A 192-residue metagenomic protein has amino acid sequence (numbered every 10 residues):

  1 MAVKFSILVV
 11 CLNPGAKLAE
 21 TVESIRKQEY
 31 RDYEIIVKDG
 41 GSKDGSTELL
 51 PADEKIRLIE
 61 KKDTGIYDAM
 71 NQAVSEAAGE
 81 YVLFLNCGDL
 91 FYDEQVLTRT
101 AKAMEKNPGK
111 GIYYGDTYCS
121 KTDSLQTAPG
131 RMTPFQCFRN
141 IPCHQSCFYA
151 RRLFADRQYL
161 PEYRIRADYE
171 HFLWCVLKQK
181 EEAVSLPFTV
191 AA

Functional and structural regions predicted by a protein language model:
M1-A192: Nucleotide-sugar donor-binding/catalytic module of glycosyltransferases that assemble extracellular/cell-envelope
